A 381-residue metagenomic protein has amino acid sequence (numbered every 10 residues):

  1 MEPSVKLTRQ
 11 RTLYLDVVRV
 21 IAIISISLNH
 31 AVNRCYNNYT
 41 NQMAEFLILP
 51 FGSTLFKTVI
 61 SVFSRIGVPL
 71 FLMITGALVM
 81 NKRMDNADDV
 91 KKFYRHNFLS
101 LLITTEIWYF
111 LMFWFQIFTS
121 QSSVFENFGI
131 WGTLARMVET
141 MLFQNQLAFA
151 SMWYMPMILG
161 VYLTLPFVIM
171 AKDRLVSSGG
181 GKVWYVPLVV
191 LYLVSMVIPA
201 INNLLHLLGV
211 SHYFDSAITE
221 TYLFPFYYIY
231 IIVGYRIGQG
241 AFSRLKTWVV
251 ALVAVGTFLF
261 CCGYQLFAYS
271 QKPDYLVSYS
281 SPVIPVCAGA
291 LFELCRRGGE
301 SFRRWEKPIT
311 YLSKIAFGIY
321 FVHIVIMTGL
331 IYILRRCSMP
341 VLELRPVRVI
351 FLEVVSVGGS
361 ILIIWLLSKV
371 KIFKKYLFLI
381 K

Functional and structural regions predicted by a protein language model:
M1-V194, C337-K381: Membrane-cytosol interface segments of multi-pass membrane proteins, especially ER/Golgi lipid-handling enzymes
I24-A31, L188-N202, A254-F267, I319 (+1 more regions): Aromatic-anchored segments of alpha-helical transmembrane domains
H30-R34, F113-S120, M170, M196-N203 (+8 more regions): Transmembrane helix-loop junctions and nearby membrane-interface residues
F56-P69, F143-M157, A200-Y230, C262-A290: Interfacial loop-to-helix transition and helix-capping segments at the boundaries of transmembrane helices
A77-N81, V161, L165-D173, D215 (+6 more regions): Hydrophobic transmembrane alpha-helices
G181-S195, W248-F258, S313-A316, F378: Central hydrophobic cores of alpha-helical transmembrane segments in multi-pass integral membrane proteins
P225, A241-T310, L342: Alpha-helical transmembrane segments and terminal signal-anchor/GPI-anchor hydrophobic tails, characterized by long
C295-L352: C-terminal hydrophobic structural anchor segments that stabilize assembly/packing rather than catalytic chemistry
